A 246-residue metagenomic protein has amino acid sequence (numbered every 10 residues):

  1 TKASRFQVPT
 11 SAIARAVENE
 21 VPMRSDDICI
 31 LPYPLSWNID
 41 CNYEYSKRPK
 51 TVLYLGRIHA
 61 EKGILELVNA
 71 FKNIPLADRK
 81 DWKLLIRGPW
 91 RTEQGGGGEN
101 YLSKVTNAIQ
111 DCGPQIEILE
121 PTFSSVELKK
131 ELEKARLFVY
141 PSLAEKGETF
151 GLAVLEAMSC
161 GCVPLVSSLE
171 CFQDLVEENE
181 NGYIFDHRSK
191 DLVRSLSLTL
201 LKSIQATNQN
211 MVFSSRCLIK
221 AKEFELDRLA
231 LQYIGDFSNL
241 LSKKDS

Functional and structural regions predicted by a protein language model:
K2-D27, L35-W37, N100: A short, active-site helix/loop in glycosyltransferases that binds the activated sugar's phosphate group
S4, E133-G147, C162: Acidic donor-binding loop of glycosyltransferase active sites
Q7, E44-K62, V68-K72, L84-R87: Conserved donor-binding/catalytic core segment of Leloir-type glycosyltransferases
G98-V126: Nucleotide-activated donor-binding/catalytic signature segment of Leloir-type glycosyltransferases, i.e., the conserved
T122, K130-A135: Short alpha-helical donor nucleotide-sugar binding micro-motif in glycosyltransferases
V163-V166, V176: Short hydrophobic beta-strand element within catalytic cores of glycosyltransferases and related nucleotide-activated
Q173-L201: Change "using UDP/GDP/dTDP sugars" to "using nucleotide sugars
D191, N208-S242: A charged, aromatic-enriched C-terminal amphipathic alpha-helix characteristic of glycosyltransferases across folds
